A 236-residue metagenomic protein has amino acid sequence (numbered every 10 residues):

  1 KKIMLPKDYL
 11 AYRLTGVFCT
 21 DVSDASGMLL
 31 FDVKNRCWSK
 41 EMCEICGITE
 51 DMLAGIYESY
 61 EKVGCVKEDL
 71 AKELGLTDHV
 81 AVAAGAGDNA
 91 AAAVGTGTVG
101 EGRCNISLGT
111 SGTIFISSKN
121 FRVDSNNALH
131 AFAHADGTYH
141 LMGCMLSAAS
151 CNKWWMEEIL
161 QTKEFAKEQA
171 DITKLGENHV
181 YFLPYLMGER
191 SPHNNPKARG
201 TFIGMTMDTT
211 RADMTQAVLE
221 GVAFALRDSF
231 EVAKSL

Functional and structural regions predicted by a protein language model:
K1-T20, L29-K40, E44-I45, E68-L236: Active-site core segments that coordinate phosphate-bearing ligands/cofactors across diverse enzyme families
S26-L30, D51-E61, L141: A glycine-/small-polar-enriched, mobile loop at the entrance of the PLP active site in fold-type I
E58-V66, A86: Glycine-rich phosphate-binding loops at beta-strand->alpha-helix junctions
